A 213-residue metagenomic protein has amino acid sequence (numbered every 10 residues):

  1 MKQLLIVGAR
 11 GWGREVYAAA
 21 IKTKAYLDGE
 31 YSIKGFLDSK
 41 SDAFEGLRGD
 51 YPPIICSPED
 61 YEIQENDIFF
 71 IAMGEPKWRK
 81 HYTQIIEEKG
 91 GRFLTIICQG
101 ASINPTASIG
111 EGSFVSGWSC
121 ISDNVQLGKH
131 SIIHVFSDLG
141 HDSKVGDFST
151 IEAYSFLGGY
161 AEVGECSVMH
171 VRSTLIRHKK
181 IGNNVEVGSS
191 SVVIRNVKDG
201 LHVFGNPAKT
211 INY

Functional and structural regions predicted by a protein language model:
K2-I21: Glycine-rich adenosine-cofactor-binding loop
Q3-L4, S32-K34, N66-F69: Short active-site oxyanion
I6-V7, L37, A72, I176 (+1 more regions): Short hydrophobic segments within beta-strands
G11-R14, D42, K77-W78, S108 (+1 more regions): Short alpha-helical
Y17-A19, R48-G49, H81-I85, L127 (+1 more regions): Short amphipathic alpha-helical segments
T23-G46: NAD(P)-binding Rossmann-fold cofactor-contacting core
S41-S102: Phosphate-bearing ligand-interacting subdomains that bind or position ATP/ADP/UDP/GDP/NAD(P) or nucleotide-linked
T95-I211: Structural signal for interior beta-strand "rungs" in well-ordered beta-sheet cores of soluble enzyme domains
